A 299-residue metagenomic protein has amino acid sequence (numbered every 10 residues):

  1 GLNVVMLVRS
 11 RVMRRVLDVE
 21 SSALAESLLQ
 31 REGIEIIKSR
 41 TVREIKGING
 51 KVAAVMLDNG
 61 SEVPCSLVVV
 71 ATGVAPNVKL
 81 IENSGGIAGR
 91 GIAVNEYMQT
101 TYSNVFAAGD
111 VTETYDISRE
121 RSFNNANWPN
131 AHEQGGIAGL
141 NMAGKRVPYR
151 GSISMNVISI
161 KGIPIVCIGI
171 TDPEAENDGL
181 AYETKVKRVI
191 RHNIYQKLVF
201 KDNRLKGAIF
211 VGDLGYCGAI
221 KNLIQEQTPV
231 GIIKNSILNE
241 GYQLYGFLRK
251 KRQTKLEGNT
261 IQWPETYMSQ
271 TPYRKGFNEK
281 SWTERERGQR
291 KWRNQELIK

Functional and structural regions predicted by a protein language model:
L2-E96: A Rossmann-like FAD-binding core segment of flavoenzymes
G47-A53, T101-Y102, I160-K161: A short, glycine/Asx- and small/polar-enriched loop/turn that sits immediately N-terminal to a beta-strand
A53, S61-I87, I163-K250, I261 (+1 more regions): C-terminal catalytic lobe of FAD-dependent flavoproteins
M98, D110: Active-site glycine-centered loops adjacent to acidic/histidine catalytic or metal-binding residues that shape
V111-C217, T266-I298: Mid-to-C-terminal Rossmann-like scaffold of FAD/NAD(P)H-dependent oxidoreductases
